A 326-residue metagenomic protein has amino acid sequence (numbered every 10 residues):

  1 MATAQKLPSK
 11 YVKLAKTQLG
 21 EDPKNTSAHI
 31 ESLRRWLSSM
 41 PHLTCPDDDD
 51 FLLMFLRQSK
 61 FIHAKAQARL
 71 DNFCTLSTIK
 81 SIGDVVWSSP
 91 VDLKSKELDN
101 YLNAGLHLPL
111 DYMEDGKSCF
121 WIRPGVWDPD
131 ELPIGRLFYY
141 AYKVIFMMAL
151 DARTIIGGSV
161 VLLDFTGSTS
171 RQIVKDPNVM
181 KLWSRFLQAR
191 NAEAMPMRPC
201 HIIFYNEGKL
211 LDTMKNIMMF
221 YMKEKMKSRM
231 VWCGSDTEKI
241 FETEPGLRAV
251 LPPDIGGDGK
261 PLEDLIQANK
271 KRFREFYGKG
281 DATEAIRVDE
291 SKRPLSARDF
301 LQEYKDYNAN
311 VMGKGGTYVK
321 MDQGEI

Functional and structural regions predicted by a protein language model:
M1-I326: Basic, amphipathic alpha-helical/coil surface patches used to engage anionic, phosphate-bearing ligands and membranes
